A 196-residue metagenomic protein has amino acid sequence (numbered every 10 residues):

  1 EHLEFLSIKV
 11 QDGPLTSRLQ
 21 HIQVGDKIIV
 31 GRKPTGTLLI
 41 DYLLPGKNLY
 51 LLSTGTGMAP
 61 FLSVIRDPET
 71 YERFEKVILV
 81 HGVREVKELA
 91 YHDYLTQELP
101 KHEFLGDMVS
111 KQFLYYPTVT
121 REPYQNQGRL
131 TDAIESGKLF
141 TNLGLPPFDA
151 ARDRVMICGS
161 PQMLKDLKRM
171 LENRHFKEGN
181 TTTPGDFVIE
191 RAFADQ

Functional and structural regions predicted by a protein language model:
E1-V24: Ferredoxin-reductase
T35-L44: Short, Lys/Arg- and Gly-enriched loop/turn segments at beta-strand edges
L43-N48, A150-A151: Short helix-loop-beta connector
T54-P60: Ser/Thr-glycine-rich phosphate-binding loops at phosphate-binding pockets of nucleotides, nucleotide cofactors
P60-E72: Histidine-anchored nucleotide/phosphate-binding helix
V80, K87-Q196: Reductase modules of NAD(P)H-dependent flavoproteins
